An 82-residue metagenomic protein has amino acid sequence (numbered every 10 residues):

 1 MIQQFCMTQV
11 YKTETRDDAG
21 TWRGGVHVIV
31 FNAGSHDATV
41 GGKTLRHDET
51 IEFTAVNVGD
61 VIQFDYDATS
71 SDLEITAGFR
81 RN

Functional and structural regions predicted by a protein language model:
M1-Q3: N-terminal prepro-regions of secreted/extracellular proteins
M7-R23: Surface-exposed ligand/attachment interfaces on beta-rich extracellular proteins
A19-T21, R46-V61: Beta-sandwich interaction modules
V28-G34, D65-D67: Asparagine-centered strand-capping/turn motif at beta-strand->loop junctions
A38, T69-R81: Edge beta-strands of jelly-roll/beta-sandwich modules across compartments, strongly enriched in secreted/luminal
G41-K43: Short strand-turn-strand beta-turns centered on an Asx-Gly dipeptide
T54-E74: Jelly-roll (double-stranded beta-helix
